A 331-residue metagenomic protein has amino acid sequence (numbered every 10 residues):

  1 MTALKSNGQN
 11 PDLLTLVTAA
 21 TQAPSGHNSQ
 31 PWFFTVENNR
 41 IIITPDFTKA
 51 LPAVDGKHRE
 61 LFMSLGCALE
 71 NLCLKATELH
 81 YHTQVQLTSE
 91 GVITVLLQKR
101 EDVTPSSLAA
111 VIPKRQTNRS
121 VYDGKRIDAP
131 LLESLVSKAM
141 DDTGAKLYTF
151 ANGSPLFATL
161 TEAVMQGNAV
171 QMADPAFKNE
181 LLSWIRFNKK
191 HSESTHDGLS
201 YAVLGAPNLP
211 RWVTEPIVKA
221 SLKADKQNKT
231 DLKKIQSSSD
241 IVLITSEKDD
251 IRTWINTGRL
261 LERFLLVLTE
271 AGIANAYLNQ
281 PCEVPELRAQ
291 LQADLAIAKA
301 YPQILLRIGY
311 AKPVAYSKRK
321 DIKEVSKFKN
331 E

Functional and structural regions predicted by a protein language model:
M1-E331: Acidic, surface-exposed loops and disordered segments
